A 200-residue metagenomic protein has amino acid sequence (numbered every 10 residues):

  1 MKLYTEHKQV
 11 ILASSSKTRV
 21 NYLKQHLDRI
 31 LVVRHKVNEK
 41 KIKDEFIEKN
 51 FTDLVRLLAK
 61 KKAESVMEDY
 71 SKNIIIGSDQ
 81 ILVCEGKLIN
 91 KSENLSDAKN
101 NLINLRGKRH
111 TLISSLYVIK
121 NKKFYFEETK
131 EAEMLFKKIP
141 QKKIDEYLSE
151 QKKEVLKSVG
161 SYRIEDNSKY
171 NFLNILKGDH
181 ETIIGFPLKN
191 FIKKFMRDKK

Functional and structural regions predicted by a protein language model:
M1-I74, K87-L88, K142, E146-E150 (+2 more regions): N-terminal polybasic phosphate/anion-binding patch
M1-Y22, K108, E131-K200: GST superfamily/GST-like fold recognition
L23, A59, D79, A98 (+3 more regions): Residue-level signal for inorganic ion chemistry
R29-K40, Y117-K123, K157-Y170: Mobile beta-alpha loop/short-helix "lid" or hinge segments that flank ligand
L54, Q80-H110, F136-K138: Active-site-adjacent loop/tail segments of enzyme domains
I74-Q80: Glycine-rich phosphate-binding loop
V83, Y117-I119, L173-I175: Short beta-strand-to-turn element immediately C-terminal to the catalytic PLP-Schiff-base lysine in fold type I
L102-I103, S115-E131: Anionic-ligand binding region
